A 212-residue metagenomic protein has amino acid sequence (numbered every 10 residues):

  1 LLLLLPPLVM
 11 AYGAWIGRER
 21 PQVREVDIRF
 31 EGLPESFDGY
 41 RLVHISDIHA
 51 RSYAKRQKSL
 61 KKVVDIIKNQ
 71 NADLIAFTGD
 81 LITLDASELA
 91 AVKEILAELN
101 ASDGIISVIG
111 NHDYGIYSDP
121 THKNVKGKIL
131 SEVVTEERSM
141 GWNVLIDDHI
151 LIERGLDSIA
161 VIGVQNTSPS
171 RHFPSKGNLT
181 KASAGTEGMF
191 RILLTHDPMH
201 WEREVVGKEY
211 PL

Functional and structural regions predicted by a protein language model:
L1-R41, S46, A50: Acidic, histidine-bearing metal-coordination/catalytic regions of metal-dependent phosphoesterases
S36-L212: Soluble catalytic domains of enzymes that build or remodel membrane lipids, polysaccharides, and related
